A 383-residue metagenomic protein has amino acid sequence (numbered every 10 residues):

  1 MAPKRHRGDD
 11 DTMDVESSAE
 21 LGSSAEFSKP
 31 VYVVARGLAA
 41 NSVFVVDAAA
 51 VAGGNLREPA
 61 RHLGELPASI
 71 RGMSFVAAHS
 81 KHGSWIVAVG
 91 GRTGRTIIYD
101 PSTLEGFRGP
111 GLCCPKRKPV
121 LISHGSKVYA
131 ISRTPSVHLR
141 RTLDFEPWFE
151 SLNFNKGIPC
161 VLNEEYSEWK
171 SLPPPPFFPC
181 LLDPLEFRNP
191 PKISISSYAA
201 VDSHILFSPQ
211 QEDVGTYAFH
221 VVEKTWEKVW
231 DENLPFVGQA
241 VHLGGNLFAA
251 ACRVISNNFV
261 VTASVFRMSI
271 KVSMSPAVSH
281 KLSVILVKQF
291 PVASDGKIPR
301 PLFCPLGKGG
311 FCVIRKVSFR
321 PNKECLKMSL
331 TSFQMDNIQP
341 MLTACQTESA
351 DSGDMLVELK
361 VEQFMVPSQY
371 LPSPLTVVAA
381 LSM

Functional and structural regions predicted by a protein language model:
A2-G8, T12-V15, E20-G111: Beta-propeller domains
A2-H6, Y217, F266-M383: C-terminal closing repeat unit and adjoining cap/tail of repeat-based domains
K4-D9, M13-S24, A78, I122-H124 (+4 more regions): Beta-propeller blade termini
S17, L21, A48, P147 (+6 more regions): Intrinsic disorder/low-complexity segments enriched in polar/small residues
F27-K29, G83, K118, E146 (+4 more regions): A structure-centric signal for secondary-structure junctions around beta-strands
S28-G37, I205, G309-R315: Short, hydrophobic/proline-enriched secondary-structure or compact coil segments at domain edges
R36-A39, M73-P299, F303: Eukaryote-skewed repeat-based solenoidal scaffolds used as protein-protein interaction platforms, primarily
S42, H138-L139, P321-N322: Short catalytic/ligand-binding loop motif for oxyanion handling, primarily in non-cytosolic enzymes, centered on
